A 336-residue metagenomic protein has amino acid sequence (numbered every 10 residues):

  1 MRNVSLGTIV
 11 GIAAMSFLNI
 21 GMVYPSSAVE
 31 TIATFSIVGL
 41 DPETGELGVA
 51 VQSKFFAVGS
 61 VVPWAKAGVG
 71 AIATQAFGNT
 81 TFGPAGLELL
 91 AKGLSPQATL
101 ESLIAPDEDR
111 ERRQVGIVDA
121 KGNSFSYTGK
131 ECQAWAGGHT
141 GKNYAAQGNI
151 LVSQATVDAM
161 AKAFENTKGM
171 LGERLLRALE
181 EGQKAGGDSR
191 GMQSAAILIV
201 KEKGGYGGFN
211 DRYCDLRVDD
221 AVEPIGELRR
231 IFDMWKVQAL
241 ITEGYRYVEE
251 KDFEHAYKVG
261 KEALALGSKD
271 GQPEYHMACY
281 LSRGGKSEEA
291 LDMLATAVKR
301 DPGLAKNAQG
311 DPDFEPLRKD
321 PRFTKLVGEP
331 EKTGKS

Functional and structural regions predicted by a protein language model:
Y24-R190, I197, V218-E250, A265: Alpha/propeptide regions of enzymes that mature by internal proteolysis
Q238, Q272, K306-N307: Start-of-helix register in tetratricopeptide repeats
E262-A263, T296-A297: Canonical positions in the second alpha-helix
S268, P302-G303: Short coil turns that delineate tetratricopeptide repeat
L304-L326: TPR/TPR-like alpha-solenoid helical repeat scaffolds
